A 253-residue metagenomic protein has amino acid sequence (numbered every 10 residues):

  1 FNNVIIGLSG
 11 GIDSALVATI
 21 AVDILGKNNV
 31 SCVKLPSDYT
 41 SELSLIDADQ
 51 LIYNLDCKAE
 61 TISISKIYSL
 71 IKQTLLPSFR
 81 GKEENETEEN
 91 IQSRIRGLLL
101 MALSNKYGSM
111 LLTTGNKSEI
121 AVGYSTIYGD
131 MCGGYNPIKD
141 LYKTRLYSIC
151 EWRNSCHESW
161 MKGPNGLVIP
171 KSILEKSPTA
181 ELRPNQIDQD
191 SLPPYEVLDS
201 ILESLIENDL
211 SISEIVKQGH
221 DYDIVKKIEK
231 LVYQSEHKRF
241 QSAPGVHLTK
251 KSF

Functional and structural regions predicted by a protein language model:
F1-F253: ATP/NTP-dependent adenylation/nucleotidyl-transfer catalytic domains that generate, transfer, or process NMP-activated
